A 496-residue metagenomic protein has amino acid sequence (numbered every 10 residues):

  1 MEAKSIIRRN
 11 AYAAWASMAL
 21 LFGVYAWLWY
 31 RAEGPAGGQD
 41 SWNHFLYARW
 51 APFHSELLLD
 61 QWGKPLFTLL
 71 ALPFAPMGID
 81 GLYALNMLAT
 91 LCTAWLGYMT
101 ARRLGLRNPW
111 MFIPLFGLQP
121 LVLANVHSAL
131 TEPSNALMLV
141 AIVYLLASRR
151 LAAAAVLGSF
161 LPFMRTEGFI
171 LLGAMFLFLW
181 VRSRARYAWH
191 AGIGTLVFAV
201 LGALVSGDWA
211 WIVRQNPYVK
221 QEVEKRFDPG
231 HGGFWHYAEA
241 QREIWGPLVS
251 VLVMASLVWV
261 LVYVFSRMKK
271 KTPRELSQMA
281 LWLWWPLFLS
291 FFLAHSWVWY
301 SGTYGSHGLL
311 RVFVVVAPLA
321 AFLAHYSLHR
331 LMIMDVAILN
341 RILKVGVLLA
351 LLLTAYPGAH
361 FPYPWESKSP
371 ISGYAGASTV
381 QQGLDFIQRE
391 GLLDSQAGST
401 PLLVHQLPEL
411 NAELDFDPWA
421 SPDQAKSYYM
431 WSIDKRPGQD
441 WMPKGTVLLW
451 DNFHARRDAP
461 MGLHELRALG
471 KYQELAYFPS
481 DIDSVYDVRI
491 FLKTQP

Functional and structural regions predicted by a protein language model:
A13-W15, A94-L121, A136-L137, A153 (+2 more regions): Transmembrane-helix signature of polytopic, membrane-embedded enzymes that assemble or transfer cell-envelope glycans
A14-M18, R107, M111, G192-L196 (+4 more regions): Signature aromatic-anchored transmembrane alpha helix within multi-pass, membrane-resident enzymes that catalyze glycan
V24-W27, N43, R186-S256, W285-S296 (+1 more regions): Membrane-lumen/periplasm interface segments of specific transmembrane helices in polyprenyl phosphate-linked
P52, V345-N411: Membrane-embedded, lumen/periplasm-facing catalytic core of multi-pass transferases that use lipid-linked donors
G63, A124-S134, P408: Short acidic/glycine- and proline-prone juxtamembrane loop motifs at membrane-interface regions of multi-pass membrane
G81-L106, L137, A141, V262-F265: Transmembrane-helix motifs of polytopic, lipid-linked glycan transferases
A94-M99, L115, S134-G158, F176 (+2 more regions): Specific aromatic-rich, kink-prone transmembrane helix
E132, L161, I170, P247 (+2 more regions): Hydrophobic/aromatic-rich transmembrane helices and adjacent perimembrane loops
